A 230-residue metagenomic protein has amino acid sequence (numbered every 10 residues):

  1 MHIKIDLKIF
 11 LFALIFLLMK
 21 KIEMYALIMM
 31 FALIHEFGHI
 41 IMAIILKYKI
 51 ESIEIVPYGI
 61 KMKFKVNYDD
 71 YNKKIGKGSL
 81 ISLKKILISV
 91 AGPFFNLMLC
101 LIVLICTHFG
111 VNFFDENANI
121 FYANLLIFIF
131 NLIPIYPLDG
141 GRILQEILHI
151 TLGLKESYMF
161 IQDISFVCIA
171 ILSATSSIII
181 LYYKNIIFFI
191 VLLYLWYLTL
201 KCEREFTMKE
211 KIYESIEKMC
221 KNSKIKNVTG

Functional and structural regions predicted by a protein language model:
M1-H2, K74-I135, I143: Metalloprotease/metallohydrolase-associated module, dominated by Zn2+-dependent proteases
M1-M24, V66-Y68, L80-N96, G230: Topogenic membrane-insertion module of multi-pass membrane proteins
I3, L17-G76, N119-A123, Y136-L138: Small-residue-rich helix-interface/hinge motifs
F12-A13, M24-L33, I120-I127, Y182-T199: Hydrophobic core segments of alpha-helical transmembrane domains in multi-pass membrane proteins
M30, H35, I55, G92 (+4 more regions): Divalent metal-coordination and catalytic microenvironments
G38-K47, L99, V103, E146-L148: Active-site-flanking alpha-helical
L46-I55, G140-G141, R204-K218: A cytosolic-side transmembrane-helix exit/cap motif
E146, I150-G230: C-terminal transmembrane module of polytopic alpha-helical membrane proteins
